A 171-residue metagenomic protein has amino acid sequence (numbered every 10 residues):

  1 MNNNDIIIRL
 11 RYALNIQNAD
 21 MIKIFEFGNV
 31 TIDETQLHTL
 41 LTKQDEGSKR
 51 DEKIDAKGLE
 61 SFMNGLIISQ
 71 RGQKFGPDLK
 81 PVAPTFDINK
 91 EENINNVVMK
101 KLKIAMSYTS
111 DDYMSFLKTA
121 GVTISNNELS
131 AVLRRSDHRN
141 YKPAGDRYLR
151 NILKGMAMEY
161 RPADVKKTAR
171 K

Functional and structural regions predicted by a protein language model:
M1-I8, I16-D55, P84, V122-Y148: A cross-kingdom feature marking solvent-exposed beta-strand/loop segments within repeated, beta-rich binding/scaffold
M1-N2, D20-G28, Q73-D78, I88-I94 (+1 more regions): Phosphate-binding glycine-rich loops and adjacent basic patches that engage nucleotide phosphates, nucleic-acid
I6-L10, M21-F25, A56-S69, V98-K103 (+3 more regions): Short, structured motif recognition centered on aromatic/hydrophobic residues
L10-L14, N89-I124, E128, R134-N140: Surface-exposed interaction/gating patches
T31, K43, G65-G72, Y108 (+2 more regions): Amphipathic alpha-helical interaction surfaces
K49, R71-K74, S125, Y141 (+1 more regions): Residue-level signal for secondary-structure boundary elements
L59-N95, M156, P162-K171: Intrinsic disorder/low-complexity detector
R134-K171: Hydrophobic secondary-structure block in the mid-to-C-terminal portion of proteins
